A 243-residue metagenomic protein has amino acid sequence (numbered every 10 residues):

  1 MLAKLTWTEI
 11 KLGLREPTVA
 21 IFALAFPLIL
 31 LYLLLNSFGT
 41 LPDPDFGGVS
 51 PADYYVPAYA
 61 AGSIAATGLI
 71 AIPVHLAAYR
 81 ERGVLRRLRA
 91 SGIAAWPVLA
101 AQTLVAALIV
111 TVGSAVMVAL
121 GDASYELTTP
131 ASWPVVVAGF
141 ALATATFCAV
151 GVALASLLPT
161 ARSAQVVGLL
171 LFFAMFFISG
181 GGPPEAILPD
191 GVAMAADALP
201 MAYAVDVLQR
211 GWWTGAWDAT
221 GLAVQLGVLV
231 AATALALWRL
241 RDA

Functional and structural regions predicted by a protein language model:
L2-L14, L208: A short amphipathic helical element positioned immediately N-terminal to and/or at the very start of a transmembrane
R15-L41, Y54-A71, A107, T111-G113 (+2 more regions): Hydrophobic alpha-helical transmembrane segments of multi-pass membrane transport/permease proteins
P17-T18, D53, W96, R162 (+2 more regions): Residues that define the loop-to-transmembrane-helix transition and helix capping in multi-pass membrane transporters
A25, Y32-L41, A155-A198: Transmembrane helix segments
I29-L33, A52-S124: Hydrophobic alpha-helical transmembrane segments of multi-pass membrane transport proteins
D45-F46, T128-P130, S179-A232: Membrane-interfacial helix-loop-helix junctions in multi-pass membrane proteins
A95-G168, F173, A216-L226, T233-A234: Alpha-helical transmembrane segments and their short interhelical loops
L237-A243: Membrane-interface capping segments at transmembrane-helix boundaries
